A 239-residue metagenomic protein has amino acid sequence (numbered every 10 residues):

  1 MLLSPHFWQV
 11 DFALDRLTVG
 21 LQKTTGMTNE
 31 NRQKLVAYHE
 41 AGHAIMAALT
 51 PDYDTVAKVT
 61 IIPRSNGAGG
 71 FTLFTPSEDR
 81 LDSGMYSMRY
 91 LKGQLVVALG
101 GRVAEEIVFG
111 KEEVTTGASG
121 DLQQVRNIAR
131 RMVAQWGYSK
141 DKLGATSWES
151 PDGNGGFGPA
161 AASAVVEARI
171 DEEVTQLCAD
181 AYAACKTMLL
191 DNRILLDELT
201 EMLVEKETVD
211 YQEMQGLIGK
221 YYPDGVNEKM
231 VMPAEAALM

Functional and structural regions predicted by a protein language model:
M1-V10: Conserved AAA+ ATPase small/helical "lid" subdomain
L14: Contiguous, non-catalytic segments that form substrate-binding/exosite surfaces or channel walls
L21: Conserved P-loop NTP-binding catalytic core
T24, N31-Y38, A44-M239: Soluble catalytic regions of large protease machineries
